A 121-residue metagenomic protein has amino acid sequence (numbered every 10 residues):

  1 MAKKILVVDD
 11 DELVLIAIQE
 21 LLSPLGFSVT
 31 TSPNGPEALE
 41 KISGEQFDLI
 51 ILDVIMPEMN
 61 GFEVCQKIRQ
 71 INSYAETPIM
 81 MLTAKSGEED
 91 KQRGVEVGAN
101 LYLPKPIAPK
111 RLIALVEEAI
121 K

Functional and structural regions predicted by a protein language model:
I16-P24: Charged docking surfaces used in two-component/phosphorelay signaling
G26-P33, K41: Short hydrophobic/Thr-rich beta-strand motif most characteristic of the beta2 strand and flanking loop of CheY-like
E45-I51: Active-site beta3 strand of CheY-like receiver
M56: Receiver (REC) domain active-site loop signature in two-component systems and cognate sites in sensor histidine kinases
I107-V116: C-terminal output helix
